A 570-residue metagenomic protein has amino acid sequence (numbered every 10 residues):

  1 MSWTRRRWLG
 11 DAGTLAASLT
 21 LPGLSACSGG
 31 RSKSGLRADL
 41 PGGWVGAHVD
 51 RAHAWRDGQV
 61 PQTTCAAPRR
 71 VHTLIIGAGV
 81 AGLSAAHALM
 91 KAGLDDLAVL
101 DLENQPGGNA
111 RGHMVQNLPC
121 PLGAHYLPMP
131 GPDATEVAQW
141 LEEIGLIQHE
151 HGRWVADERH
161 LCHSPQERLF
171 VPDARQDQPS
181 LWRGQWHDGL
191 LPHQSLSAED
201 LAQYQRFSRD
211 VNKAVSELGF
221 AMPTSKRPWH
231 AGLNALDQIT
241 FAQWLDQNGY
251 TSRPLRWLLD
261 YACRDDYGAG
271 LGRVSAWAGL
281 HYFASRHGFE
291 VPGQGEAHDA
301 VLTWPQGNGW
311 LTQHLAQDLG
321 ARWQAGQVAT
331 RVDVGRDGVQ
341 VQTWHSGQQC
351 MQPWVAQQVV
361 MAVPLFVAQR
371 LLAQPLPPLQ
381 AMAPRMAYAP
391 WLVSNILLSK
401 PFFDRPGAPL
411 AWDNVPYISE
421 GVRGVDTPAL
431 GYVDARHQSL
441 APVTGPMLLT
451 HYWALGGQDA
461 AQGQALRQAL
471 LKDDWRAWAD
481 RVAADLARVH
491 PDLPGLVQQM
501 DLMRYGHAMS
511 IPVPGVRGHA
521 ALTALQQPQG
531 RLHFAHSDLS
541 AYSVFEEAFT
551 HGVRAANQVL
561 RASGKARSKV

Functional and structural regions predicted by a protein language model:
S2-H72, K91: Extreme N-terminal leader/targeting segments of oxidoreductases
G30-T64, R183, G189-L191, L397 (+1 more regions): Conserved flavin/dinucleotide-binding core of flavoenzymes
V71-A98: N-terminal Rossmann-like FAD-binding beta1-loop-alpha1 element of flavoenzymes
M90-H113: Glycine-rich FAD pyrophosphate-binding loop
L118-K213: Dinucleotide-binding Rossmann-like beta1-alpha1 core, especially the glycine-rich loop that anchors the ADP
S216-R331, G338: Active-site/ligand-binding neighborhood in enzyme catalytic cores
A325-L449, V489: Mid-domain catalytic core of redox enzymes that form a hydrophobic substrate pocket/lid adjacent to a catalytic redox
